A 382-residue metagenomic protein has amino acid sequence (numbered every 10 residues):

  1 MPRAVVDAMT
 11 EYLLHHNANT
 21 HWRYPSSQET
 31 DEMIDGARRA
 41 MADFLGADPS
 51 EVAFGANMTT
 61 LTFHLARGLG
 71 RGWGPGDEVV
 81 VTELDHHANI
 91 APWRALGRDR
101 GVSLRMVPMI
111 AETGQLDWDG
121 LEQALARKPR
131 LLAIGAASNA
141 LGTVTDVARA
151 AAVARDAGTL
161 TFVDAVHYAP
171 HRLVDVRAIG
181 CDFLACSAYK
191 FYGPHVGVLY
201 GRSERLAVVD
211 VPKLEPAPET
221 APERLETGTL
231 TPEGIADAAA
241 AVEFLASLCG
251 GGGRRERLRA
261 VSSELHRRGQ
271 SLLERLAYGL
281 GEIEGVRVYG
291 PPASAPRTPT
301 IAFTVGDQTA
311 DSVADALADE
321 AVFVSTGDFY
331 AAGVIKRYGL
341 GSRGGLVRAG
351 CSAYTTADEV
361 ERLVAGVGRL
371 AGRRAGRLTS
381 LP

Functional and structural regions predicted by a protein language model:
M1-P382: Pyridoxal 5′-phosphate
